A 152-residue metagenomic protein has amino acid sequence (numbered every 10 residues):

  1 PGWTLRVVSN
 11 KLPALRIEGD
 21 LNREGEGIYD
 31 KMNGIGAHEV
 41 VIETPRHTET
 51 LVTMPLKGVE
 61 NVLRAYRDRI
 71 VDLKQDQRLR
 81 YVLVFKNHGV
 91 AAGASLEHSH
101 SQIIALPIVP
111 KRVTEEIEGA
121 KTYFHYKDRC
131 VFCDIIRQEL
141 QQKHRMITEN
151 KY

Functional and structural regions predicted by a protein language model:
P1-Y152: HIT superfamily nucleotide-processing domains
